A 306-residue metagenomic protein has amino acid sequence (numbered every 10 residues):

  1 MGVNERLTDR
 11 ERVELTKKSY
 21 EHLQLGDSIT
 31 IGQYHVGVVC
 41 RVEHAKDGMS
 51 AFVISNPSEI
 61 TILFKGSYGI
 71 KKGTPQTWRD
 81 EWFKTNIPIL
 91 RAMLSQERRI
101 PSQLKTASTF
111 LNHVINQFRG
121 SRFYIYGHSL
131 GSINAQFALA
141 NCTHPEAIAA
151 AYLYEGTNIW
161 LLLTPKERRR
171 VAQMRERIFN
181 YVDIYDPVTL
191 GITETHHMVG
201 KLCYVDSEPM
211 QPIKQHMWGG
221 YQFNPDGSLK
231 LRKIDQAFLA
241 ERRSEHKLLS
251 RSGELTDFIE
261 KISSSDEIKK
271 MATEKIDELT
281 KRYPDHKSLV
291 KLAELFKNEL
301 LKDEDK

Functional and structural regions predicted by a protein language model:
G2-L7, E11-R12, T16-Y126, N141-Y152 (+4 more regions): A conserved cap/lid and substrate-binding interface adjacent to the catalytic center of lipid-processing enzymes
S58-E59, S108, N112-Y124, A140-K306: Serine hydrolase/lipase
G127-G131, A135: Gly/Ala-rich beta-loop-alpha elbow adjacent to hydrolase catalytic centers
